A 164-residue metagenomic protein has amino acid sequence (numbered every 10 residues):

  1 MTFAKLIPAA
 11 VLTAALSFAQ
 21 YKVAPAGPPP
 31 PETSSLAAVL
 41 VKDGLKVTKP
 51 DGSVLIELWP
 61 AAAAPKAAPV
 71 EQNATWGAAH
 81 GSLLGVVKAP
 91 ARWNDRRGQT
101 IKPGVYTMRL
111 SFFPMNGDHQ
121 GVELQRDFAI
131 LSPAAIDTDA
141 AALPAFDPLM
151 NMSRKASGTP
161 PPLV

Functional and structural regions predicted by a protein language model:
M1-L6: Positively charged n-region of N-terminal signal peptides that target proteins for export
P8-L16: Hydrophobic helical h-region of N-terminal Sec-dependent signal peptides in bacterial secretory/periplasmic proteins
Q20-T75, L131-V164: Primarily secretory-pathway and cell-envelope proteins
V70-N73, S82-R92: N-terminal post-signal-peptidase region of extra-cytosolic proteins
H80-L84, I101-P103, L124-R126: Extracytoplasmic
G104-S111: A short tyrosine-centered beta-strand micro-motif
D118-V122: Short consensus segments that form the blades of beta-propeller domains, in both extracellular/periplasmic
